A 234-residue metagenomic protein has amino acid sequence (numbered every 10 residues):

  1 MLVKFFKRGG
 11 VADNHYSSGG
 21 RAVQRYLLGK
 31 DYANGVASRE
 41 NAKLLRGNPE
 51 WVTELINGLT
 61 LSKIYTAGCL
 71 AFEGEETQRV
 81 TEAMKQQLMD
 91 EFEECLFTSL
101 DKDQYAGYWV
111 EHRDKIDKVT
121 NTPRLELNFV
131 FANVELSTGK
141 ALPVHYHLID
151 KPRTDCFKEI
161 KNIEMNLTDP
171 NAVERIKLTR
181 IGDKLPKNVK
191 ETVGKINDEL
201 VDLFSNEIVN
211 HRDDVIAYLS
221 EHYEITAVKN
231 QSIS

Functional and structural regions predicted by a protein language model:
M1-S234: N-terminal nicking endonuclease/strand-transfer module with a His-rich metal-binding environment and a catalytic Tyr
